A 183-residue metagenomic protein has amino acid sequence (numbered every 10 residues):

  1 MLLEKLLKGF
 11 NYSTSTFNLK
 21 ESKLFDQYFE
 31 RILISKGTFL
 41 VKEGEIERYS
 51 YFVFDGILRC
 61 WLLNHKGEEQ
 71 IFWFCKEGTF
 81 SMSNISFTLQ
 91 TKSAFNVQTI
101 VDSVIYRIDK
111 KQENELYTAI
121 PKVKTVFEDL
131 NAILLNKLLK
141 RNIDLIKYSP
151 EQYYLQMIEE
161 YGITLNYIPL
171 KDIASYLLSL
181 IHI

Functional and structural regions predicted by a protein language model:
M1-I163, Y176-L177: Cytosolic regulatory regions built on CNB/CRP/Popeye-like sensor folds
N166: Flexible coil/turn residues that form the inter-helical turn or adjacent wing/linker of helix-turn-helix
K171: Residues within the helices of the helix-turn-helix
I181-I183: Conserved small/polar residues in nucleotide/adenosyl-binding loops
